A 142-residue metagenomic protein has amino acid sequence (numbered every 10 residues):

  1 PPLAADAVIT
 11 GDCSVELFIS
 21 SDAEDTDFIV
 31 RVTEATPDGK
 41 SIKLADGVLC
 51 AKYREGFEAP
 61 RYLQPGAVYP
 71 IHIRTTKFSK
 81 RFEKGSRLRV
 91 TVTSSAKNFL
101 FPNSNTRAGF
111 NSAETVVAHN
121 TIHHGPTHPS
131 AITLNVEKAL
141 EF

Functional and structural regions predicted by a protein language model:
P1-F142: Glycine/threonine-rich phosphate-binding loop and adjacent beta-strand/alpha-helix elements that clamp
